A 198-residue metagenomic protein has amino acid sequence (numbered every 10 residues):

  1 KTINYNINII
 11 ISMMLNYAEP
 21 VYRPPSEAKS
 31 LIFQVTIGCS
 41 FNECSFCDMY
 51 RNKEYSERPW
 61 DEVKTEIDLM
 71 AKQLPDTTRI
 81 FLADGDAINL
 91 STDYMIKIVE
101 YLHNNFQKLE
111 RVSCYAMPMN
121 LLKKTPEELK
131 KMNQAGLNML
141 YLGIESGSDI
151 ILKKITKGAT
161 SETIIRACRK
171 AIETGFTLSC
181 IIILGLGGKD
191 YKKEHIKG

Functional and structural regions predicted by a protein language model:
K1-M13: Short, Lys/Arg-enriched N-terminal segments with co-localized hydrophobic residues within the first ~10-30 amino acids
Y17-E62: Canonical Radical SAM [4Fe-4S] cluster-binding loop centered on the CxxxCxxC motif and its immediate flanking residues
Y50-N52, A83-G85, M117, I183-G187: Short strand-loop junctions, especially beta-strand C-caps/beta-turns that link beta-sheets to coils or alpha-helices
E57-W60, S91-Y94, K153-T156, D190-E194: Short, solvent-exposed loop/turn segments at secondary-structure boundaries
P59-P75: Short microdomains enriched in Cys/His and/or Lys/Arg
A71-E173: Conserved SAM/AdoMet-binding glycine-rich loop
I96-H103, D190-G198: Short, electropositive alpha-helical surface patch
M119, G147-I151, A171-I196: Conserved strand-turn element in the central/C-terminal portion of the radical SAM core barrel that lines
